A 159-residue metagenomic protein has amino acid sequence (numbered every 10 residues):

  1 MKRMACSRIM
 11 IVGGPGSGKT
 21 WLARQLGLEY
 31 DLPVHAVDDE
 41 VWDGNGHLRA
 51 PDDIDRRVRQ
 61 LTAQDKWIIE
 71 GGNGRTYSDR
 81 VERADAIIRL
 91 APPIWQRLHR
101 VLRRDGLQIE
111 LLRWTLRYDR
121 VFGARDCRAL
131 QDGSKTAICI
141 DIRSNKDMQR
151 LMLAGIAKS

Functional and structural regions predicted by a protein language model:
K2-A5, R120-S159: NTP-dependent small-molecule kinase module
I11: Hydrophobic anchor at the beta1->P-loop junction of P-loop NTPases
P15: The conserved Walker
K19: Conserved lysine of the Walker
L22: Hydrophobic positions on the alpha1 helix immediately C-terminal to the Walker A/P-loop
Q25: Active-site signature of alpha/beta-hydrolase-fold catalytic machinery across serine- and Asp/Cys-nucleophile hydrolases
L32-I87, P92: Conserved nucleotide-sensing/catalytic segment adjacent to the nucleotide-binding pocket in NTP-handling enzymes
A91-A129: A glycine- and Lys/Arg-enriched "phosphate-lid" helix/loop adjacent to the NTP-binding pocket of small-molecule kinases
